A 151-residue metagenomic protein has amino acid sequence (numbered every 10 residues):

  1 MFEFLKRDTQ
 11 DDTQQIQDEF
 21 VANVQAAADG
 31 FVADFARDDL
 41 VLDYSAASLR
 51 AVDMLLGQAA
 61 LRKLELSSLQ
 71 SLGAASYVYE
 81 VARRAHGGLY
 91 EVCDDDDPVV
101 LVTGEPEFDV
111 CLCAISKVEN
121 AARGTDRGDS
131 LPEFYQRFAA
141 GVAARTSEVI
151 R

Functional and structural regions predicted by a protein language model:
F2-L69: N-terminal low-complexity, intrinsically disordered segments
I16, L40, G73, H86 (+1 more regions): A general marker of short, structured functional hotspots
Q25, A36, D95, A139-A143: Short linear sequence elements within intrinsically disordered, low-complexity coil regions
F31-D38, L42, A59-L66, R84 (+5 more regions): Short secondary-structure junctions and interdomain/linker hinges
L66-A122: Amphipathic protein-protein interaction modules
V102-R151: A recognition module on extended beta-rich or small alphabeta surfaces enriched in W/G with H and D/E
